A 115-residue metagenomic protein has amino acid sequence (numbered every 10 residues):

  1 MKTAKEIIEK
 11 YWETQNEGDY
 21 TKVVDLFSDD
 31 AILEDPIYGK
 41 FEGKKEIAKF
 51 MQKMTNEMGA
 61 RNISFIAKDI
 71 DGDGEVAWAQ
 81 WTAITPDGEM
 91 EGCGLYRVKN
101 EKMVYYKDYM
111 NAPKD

Functional and structural regions predicted by a protein language model:
M1-E6, K114-D115: Basic/polar N-terminal segments that are highly enriched at the extreme N-terminus, encompassing both cleavable
I7, E17-D30: Short, well-ordered alpha-helical segments enriched in acidic and aromatic residues
E9-E13: Amphipathic alpha-helical repeat scaffolds
N16, E34, A48-D115: A beta-strand edge to alpha-helix "cap/lid" segment located at domain peripheries
I37-K40: Short histidine/acidic/glycine/proline-rich micro-motifs that form metal- and phosphate-coordinating active-site loops
E42-G43, G88: Secondary-structure boundary/capping motif
